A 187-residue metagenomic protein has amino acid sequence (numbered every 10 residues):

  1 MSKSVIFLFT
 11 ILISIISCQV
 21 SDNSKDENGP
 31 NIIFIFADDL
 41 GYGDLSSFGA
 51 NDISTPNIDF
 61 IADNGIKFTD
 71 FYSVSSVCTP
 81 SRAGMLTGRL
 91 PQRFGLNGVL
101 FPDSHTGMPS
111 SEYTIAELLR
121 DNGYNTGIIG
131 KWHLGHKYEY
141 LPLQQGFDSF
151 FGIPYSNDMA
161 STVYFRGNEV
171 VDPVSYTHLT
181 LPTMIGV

Functional and structural regions predicted by a protein language model:
S2-K3, F9, C18-L179: Formylglycine-dependent sulfatase
H178-V187: Single conserved hydrophobic/aromatic residue that forms the stacking wall/gate of nucleotide- or nucleobase-binding
